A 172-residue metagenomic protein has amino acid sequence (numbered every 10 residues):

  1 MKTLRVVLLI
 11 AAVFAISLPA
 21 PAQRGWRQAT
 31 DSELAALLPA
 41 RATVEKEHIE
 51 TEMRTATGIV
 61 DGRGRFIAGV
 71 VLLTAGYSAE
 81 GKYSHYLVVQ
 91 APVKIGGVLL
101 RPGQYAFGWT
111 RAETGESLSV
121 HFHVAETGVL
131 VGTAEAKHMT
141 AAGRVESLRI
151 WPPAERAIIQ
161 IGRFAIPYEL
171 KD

Functional and structural regions predicted by a protein language model:
M1-V6: Positively charged n-region of N-terminal signal peptides that target proteins for export
V7-S17: Bacterial N-terminal signal peptides
P21-S78, E126-D172: Primarily secretory-pathway and cell-envelope proteins
R65-I67, E80-S84, L100-P102, G115-S117 (+1 more regions): Extracytoplasmic
S84-K94: Conserved interaction-surface patches within small, structured recognition/assembly domains
G103-T110: A short tyrosine-centered beta-strand micro-motif
S117-H123: Short, surface-exposed beta-strand/strand-loop-strand elements in extracellular ectodomains
